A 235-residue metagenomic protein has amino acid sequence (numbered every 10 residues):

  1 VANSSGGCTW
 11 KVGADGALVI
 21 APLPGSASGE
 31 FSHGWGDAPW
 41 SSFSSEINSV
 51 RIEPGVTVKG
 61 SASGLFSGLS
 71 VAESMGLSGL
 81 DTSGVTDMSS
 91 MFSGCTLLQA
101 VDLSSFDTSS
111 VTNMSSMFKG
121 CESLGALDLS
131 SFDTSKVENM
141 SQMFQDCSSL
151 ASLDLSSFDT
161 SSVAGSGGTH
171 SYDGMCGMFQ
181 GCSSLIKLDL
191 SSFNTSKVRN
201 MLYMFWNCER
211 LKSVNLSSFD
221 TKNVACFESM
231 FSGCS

Functional and structural regions predicted by a protein language model:
V1-S235: Negatively charged
